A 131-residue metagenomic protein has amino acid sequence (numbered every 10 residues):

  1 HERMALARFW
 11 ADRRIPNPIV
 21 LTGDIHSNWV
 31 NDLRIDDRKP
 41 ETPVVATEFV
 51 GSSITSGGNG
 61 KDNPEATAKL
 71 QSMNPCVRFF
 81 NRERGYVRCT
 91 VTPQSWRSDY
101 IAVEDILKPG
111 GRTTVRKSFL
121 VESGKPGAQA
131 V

Functional and structural regions predicted by a protein language model:
H1-V131: Long, structured stretches of catalytic cores involved in phosphate-ester chemistry, encompassing
